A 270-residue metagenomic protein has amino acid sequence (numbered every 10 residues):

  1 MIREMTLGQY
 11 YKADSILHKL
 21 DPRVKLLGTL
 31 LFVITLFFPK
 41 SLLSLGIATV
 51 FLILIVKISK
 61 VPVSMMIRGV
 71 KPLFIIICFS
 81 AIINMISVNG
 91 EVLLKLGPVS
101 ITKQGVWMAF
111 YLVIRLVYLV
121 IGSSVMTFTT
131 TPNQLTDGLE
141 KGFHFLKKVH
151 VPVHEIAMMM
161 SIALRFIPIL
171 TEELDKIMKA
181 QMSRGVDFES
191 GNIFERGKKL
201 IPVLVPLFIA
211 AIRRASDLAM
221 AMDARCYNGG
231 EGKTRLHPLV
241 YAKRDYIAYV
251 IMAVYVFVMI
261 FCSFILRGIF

Functional and structural regions predicted by a protein language model:
M1-L42, A48-K57, H144-V151, E155-M158 (+2 more regions): Transmembrane alpha-helix interface motif
D14, F37, K60-M65, L96 (+3 more regions): Membrane-helix interfacial "entry" motifs
K25, V63-F74, A248: Alpha-helical transmembrane segments and their helix-start/interface "positive-inside/aromatic belt" motifs in integral
S41, L45, K60-S64, V88-L96 (+2 more regions): Transmembrane helix-loop junctions in multipass membrane proteins, especially transporters and channels
F51-V61, I76-F79: Alpha-helical transmembrane segments and their membrane-interface exit regions
L73-V186: Juxtamembrane/interface alpha-helical elements of multi-pass membrane proteins
